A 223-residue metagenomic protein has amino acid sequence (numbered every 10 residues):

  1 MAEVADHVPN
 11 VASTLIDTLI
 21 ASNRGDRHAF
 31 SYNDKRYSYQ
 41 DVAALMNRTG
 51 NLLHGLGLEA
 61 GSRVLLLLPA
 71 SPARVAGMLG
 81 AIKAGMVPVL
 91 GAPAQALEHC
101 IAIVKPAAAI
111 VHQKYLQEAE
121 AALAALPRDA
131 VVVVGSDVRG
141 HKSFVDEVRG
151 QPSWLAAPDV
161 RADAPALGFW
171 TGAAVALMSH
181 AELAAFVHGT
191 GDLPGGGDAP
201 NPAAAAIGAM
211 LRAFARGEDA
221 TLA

Functional and structural regions predicted by a protein language model:
E3-H28, A44-L45, R63: AMP-binding/adenylate-forming domain of the ANL superfamily
L15-Y39, V134-S136, P165-A174: AMP-dependent adenylate-forming
T18-S22, L56, P69-P72, D198-A205: AMP-binding (ANL) adenylation modules
D26-S71, V75, L79, Q95-E98 (+1 more regions): Conserved AMP-binding/adenylate-forming core of the ANL superfamily
L56, L79, K83-D146: Structural core segment of the AMP-binding/adenylate-forming
A60-S62, A162, L193: Phosphate-coordination loops involved in phosphoryl transfer and adenosine-cofactor binding
M78, A92-A121, A184-A223: Conserved ATP-dependent adenylate/AMP-binding module captured primarily in the ANL superfamily
K114-G189: ANL superfamily adenylate-forming
